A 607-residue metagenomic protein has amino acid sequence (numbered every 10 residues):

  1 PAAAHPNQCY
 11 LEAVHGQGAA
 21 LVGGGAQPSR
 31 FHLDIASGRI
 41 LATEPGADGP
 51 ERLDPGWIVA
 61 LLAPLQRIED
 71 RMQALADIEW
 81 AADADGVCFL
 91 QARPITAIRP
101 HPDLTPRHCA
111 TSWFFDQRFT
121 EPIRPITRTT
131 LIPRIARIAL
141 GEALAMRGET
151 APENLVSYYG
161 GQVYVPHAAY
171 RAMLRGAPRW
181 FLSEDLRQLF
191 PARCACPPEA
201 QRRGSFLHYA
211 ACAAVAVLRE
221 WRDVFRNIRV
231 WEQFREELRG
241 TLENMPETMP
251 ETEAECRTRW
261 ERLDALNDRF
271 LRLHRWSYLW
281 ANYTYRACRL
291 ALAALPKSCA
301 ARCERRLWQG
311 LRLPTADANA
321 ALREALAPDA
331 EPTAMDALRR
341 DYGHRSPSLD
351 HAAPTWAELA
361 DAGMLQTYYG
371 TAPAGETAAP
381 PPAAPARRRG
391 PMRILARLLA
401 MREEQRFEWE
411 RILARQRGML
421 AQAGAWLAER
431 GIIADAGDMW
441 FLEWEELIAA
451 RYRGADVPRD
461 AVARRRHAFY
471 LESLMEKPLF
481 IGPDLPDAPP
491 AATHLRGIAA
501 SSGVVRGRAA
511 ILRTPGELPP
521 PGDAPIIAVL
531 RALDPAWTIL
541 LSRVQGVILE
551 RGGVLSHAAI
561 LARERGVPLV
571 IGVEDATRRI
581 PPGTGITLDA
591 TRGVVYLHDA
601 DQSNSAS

Functional and structural regions predicted by a protein language model:
P1-A47, L90-R134, I138, G546-I548 (+1 more regions): Extended active-site and interfacial segments that coordinate phosphate-rich ligands in large catalytic machineries
A4, L33, A82, L588-A590: Generic beta-strand structural signal
P6, I40, V87, I433 (+1 more regions): Hydrophobic "anchor" residues
A20-L21, D54-W57, L61-Q66, D70-R71 (+5 more regions): Acidic, glycine-rich flexible loop/linker segments
F31-H32, G86, Q91, G437-E443 (+1 more regions): Short hydrophobic alpha-helical segments that form membrane-spanning helices or hydrophobic packing faces of helical
E44-W57: Short histidine-centered catalytic/ligand-binding loop motif
P55, D70-Q73, A84, F119 (+2 more regions): Contiguous hydrophobic, helix-prone segments at protein termini that mediate membrane targeting/anchoring
